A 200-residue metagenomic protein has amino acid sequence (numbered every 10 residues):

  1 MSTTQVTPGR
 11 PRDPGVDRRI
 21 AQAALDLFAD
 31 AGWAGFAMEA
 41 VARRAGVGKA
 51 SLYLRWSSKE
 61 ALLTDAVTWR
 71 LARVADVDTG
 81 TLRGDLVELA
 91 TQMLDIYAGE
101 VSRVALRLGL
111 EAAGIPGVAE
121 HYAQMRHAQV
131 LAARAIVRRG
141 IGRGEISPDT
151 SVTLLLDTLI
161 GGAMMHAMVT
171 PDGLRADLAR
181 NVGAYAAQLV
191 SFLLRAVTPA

Functional and structural regions predicted by a protein language model:
M1-R44, A61-T64, R73: Basic, helix-initiating cap at the start of DNA-binding domains
M1-T7, E88, D95, L131-G142 (+2 more regions): C-terminal peripheral helix-coil segments that are non-catalytic and often amphipathic
G46-W56: Short hydrophobic/aromatic patch on the recognition helix
R55-W56, M164-M168: Tryptophan-centric aromatic hotspots in well-structured domains and transmembrane helices
V74-R103, L155-L156: Hydrophobic alpha-helical connector segments
D95-A132: Short secondary-structure transition hinges
E120-R126, G142-T158, N181-G183: All-alpha amphipathic helical-bundle segments outside canonical DNA-binding/catalytic cores that form hydrophobic
